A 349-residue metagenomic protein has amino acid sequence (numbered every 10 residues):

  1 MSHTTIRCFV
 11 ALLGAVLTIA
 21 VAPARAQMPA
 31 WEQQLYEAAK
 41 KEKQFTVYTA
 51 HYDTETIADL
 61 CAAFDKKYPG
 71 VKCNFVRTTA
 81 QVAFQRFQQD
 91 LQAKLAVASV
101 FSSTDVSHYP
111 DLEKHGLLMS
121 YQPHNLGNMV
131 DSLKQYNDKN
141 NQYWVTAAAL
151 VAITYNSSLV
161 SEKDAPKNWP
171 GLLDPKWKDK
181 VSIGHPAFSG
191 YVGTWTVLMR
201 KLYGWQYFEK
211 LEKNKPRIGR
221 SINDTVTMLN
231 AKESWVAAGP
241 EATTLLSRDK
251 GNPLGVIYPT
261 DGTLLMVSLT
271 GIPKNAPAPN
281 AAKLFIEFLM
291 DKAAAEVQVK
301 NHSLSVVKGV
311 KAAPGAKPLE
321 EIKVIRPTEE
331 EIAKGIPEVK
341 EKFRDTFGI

Functional and structural regions predicted by a protein language model:
Q27-E32, K40-D59, E241: Extracytoplasmic "Venus flytrap"
Y48-C61, N74-Q88, A96-E233: Extracytoplasmic ligand-binding site segments that recognize negatively charged/polar headgroups
S107-D111, W235-P253: A ligand-binding cleft/hinge motif common to bilobed small-molecule-binding domains
L118-G127, N141-W144, P170, R248-L264 (+1 more regions): Short beta-strand->loop
A149, E209-E212, I218-G219, K250-A276 (+2 more regions): Periplasmic-binding protein-like
A152-L159, T196-V197, M266-A278, V297-Q298: A bilobed periplasmic-binding-protein/Venus flytrap-type ligand-binding module shared by bacterial periplasmic
W177-A187, L289-A312: Periplasmic-binding protein-like
A294, P314-I349: Extracellular/periplasmic bilobal clamshell ligand-binding domains
